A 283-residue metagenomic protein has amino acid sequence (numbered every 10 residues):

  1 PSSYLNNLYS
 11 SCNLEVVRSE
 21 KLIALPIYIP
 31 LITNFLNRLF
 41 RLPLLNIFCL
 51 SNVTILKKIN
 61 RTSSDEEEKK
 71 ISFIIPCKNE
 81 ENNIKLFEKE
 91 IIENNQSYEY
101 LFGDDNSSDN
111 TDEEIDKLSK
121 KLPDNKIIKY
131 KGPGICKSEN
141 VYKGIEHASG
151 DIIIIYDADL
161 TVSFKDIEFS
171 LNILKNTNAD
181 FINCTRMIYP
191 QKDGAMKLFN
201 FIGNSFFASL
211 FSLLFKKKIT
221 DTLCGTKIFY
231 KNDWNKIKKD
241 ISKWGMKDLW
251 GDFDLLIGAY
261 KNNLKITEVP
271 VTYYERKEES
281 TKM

Functional and structural regions predicted by a protein language model:
P1-S2, K131-H147, I152, F164-G245 (+1 more regions): Acceptor/aglycone-binding surface of glycosyltransferases and processive sugar-polymer synthases
P1-T54, F215, T222, T226-K227: S-adenosyl-L-methionine-dependent methyltransferase catalytic module, highlighting the catalytic core
L14-V17, K243-W244, L256-T272: Catalytic donor-sugar/metal-binding loop of nucleotide-sugar-dependent glycosyltransferases
K69-S72, E99, D254: Cell-envelope/extracellular polymer assembly enzymes that use nucleotide-activated donors
I75, Y98-S107, Y130-K131: Short beta-strand/loop segment that forms part of the nucleotide-sugar
E80-E93: Short, well-formed alpha-helical segments that are part of the catalytic scaffolds of diverse glycosyltransferases
D104-E113, L160: A conserved acidic beta->alpha catalytic loop
